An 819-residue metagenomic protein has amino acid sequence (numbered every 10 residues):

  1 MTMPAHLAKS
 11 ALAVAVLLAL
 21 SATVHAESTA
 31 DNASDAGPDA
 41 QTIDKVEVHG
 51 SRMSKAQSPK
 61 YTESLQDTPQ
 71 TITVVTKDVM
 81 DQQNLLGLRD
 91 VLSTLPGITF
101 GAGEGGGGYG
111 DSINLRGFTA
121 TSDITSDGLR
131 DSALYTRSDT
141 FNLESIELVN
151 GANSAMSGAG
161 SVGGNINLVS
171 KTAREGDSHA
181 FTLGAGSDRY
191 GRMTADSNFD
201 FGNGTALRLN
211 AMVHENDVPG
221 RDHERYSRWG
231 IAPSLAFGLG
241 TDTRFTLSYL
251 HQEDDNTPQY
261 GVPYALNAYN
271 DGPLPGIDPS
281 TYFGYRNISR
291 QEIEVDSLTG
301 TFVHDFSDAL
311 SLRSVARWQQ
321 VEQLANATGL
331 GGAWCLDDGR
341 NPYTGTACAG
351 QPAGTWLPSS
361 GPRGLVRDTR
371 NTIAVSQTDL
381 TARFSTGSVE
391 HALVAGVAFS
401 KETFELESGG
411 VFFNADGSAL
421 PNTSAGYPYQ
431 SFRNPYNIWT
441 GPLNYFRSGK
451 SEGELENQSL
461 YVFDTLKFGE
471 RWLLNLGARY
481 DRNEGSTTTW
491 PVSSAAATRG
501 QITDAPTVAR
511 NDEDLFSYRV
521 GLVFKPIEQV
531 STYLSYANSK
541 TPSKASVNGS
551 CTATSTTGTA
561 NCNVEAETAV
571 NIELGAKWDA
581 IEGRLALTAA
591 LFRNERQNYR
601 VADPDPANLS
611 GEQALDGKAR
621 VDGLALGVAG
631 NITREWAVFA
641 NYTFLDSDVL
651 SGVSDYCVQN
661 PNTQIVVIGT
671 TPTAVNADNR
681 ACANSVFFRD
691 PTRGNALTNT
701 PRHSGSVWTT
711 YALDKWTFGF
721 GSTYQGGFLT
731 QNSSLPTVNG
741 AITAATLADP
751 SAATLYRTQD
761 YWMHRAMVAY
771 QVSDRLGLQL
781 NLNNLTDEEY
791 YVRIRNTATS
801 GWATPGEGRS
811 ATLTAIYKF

Functional and structural regions predicted by a protein language model:
M1-Q83, R89-L95: N-terminal Sec signal peptide and the immediately downstream disordered periplasmic leader that contains the TonB box
I72-K77, Q82, V91-T94, G105 (+1 more regions): Periplasmic plug
F141-E144, A155-P233, L239-R244, D296 (+1 more regions): Outer-membrane beta-barrel translocator/receptor signature
H214-P219, Y226, I231-D305, Q320-N371 (+2 more regions): Acidic/polar loop-and-plug regions of large Gram-negative outer-membrane beta-barrel proteins
A236-G238, N371, E390-E402, S451-N594 (+5 more regions): Structural signature of Gram-negative outer-membrane beta-barrels, strongest in the C-terminal barrel of TonB-dependent
V303-S307, S311-R317, V321-A327, Y533 (+1 more regions): Membrane-embedded beta-barrel scaffold of Gram-negative outer-membrane proteins
R593-E595, A614-T737, N781, T786 (+1 more regions): Gram-negative outer-membrane beta-barrel transporters
T723-I742, A769-F819: C-terminal beta-signal and adjacent terminal beta-strands/loops of Gram-negative outer-membrane beta-barrel proteins
